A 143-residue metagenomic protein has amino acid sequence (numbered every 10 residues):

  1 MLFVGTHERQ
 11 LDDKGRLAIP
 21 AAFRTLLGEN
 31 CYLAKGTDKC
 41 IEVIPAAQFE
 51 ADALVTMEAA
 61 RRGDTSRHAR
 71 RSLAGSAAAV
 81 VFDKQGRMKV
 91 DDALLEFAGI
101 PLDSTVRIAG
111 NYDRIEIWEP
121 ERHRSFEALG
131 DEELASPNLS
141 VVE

Functional and structural regions predicted by a protein language model:
M1-R9, D13, F23-Q85, D92-E143: Flexible "stalk/tail and boundary" regions
